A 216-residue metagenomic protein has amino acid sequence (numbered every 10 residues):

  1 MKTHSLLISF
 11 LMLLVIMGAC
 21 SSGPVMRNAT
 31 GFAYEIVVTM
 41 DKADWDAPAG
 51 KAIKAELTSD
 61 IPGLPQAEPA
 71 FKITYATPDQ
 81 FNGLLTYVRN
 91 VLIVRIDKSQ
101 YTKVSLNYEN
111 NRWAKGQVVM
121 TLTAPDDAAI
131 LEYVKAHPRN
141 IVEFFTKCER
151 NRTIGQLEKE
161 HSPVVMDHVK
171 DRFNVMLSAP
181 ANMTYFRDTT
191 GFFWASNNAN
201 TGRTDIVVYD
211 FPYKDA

Functional and structural regions predicted by a protein language model:
M1-A29: Bacterial Sec-dependent N-terminal signal peptides
C20-A216: N-terminal targeting sequences that direct proteins away from the cytosol to non-cytosolic compartments
